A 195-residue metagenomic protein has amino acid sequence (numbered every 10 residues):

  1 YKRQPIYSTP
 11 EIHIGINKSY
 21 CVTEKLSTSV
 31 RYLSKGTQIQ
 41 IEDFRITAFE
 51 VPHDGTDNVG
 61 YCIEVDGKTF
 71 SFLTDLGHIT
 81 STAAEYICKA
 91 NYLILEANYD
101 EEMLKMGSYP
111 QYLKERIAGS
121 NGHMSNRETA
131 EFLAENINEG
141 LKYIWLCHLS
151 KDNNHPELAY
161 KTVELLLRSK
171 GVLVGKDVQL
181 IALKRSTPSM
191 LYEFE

Functional and structural regions predicted by a protein language model:
K2-Y86, Y92, D100-M106, E131-Y143 (+1 more regions): Binuclear metal-dependent hydrolase catalytic cores
M106-L113: Short, basic/glycine-rich phosphate-binding loops at helix/coil junctions that contact nucleotide phosphates
K114-N126: A short acidic, glycine-rich active-site loop that binds or catalyzes chemistry on phosphate/adenosine moieties
